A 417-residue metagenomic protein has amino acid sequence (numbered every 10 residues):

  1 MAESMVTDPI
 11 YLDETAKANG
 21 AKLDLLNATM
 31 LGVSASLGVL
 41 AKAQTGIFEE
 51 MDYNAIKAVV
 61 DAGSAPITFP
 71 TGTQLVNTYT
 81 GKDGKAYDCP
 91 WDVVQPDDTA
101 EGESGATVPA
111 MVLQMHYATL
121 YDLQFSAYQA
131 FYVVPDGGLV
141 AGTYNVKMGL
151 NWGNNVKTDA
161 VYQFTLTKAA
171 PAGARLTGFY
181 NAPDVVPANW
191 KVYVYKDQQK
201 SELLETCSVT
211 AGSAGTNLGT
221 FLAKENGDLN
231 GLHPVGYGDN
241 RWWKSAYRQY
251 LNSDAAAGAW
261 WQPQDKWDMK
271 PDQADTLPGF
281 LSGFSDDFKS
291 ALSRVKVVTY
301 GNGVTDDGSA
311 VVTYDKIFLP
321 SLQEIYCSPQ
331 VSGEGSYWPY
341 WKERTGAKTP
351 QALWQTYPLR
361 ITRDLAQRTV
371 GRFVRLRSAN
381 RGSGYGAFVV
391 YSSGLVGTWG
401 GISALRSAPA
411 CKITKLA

Functional and structural regions predicted by a protein language model:
M1-L31: Short, low-complexity N-terminal tether/leader segments at secretion or assembly junctions of large, surface-exposed
G32-Y132, D136, G149-G153, T165 (+2 more regions): Collagenous Gly-X-Y triple-helix signature in extracellular proteins
Y144-V146: A short tyrosine-centered beta-strand micro-motif
A160-F164: Short beta-strands within extracellular/lumenal beta-sheet-rich domains
